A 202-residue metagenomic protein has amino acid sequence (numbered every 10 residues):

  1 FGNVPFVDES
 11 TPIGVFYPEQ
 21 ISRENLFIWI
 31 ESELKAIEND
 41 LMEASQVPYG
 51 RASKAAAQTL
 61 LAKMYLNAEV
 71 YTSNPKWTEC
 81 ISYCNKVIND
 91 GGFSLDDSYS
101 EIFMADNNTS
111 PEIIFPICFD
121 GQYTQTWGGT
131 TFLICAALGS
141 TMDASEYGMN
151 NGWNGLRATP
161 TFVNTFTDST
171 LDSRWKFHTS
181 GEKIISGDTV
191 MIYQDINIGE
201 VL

Functional and structural regions predicted by a protein language model:
F1-A52, Y65-T72, E200-L202: Aromatic-anchored glycine-rich loop motif in surface-exposed flexible loops
P5, W29, Q58, I113-I117: Structural recognition of the beta-strand scaffold that forms the well-ordered cores of secreted hydrolase catalytic
S10-P12, N85-I88: Short edge-strand/loop segments of extracellular domains
R23, G50, K54-A55, W77-C80 (+3 more regions): Active-site-proximal structural scaffolding
K86-L202: Elongated scaffold/linker segments in the mid-to-C-terminal portions of large proteins
